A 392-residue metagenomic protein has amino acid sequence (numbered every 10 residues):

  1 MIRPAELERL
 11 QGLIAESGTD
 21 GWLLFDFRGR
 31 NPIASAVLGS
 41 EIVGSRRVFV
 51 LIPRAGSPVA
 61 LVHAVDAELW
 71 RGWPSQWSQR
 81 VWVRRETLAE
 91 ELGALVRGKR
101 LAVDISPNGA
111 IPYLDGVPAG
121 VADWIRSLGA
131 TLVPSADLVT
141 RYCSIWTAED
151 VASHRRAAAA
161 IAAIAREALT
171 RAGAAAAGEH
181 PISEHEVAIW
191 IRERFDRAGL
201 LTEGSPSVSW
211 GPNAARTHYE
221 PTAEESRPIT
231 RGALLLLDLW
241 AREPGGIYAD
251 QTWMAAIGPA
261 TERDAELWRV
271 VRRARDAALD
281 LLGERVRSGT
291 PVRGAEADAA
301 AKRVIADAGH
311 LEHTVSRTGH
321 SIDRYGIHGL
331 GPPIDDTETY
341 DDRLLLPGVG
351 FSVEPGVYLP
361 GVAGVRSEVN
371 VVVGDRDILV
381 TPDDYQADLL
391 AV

Functional and structural regions predicted by a protein language model:
M1-V392: Active-site neighborhoods and metal-handling regions in enzymes and metal-associated proteins
